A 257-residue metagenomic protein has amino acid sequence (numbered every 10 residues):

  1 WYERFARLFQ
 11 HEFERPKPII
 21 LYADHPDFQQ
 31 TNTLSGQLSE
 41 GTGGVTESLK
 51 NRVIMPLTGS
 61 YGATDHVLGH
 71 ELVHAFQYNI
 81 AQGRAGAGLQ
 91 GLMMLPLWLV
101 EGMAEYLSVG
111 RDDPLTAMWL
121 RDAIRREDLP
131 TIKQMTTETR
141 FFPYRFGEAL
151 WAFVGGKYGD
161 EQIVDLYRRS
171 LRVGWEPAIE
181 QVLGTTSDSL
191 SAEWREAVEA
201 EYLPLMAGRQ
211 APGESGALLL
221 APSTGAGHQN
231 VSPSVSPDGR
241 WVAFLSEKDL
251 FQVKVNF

Functional and structural regions predicted by a protein language model:
W1-P96, D113-L115, K133-M135, W175: Juxtacatalytic substrate-recognition/specificity segment
Y2-F5, W98-L99, M103-D113, R121-D188: Active-site-proximal alpha-helical
R7-R15, G156, D160-Q162, L219-A221: Surface-exposed helix-capping loop/turn segments at secondary-structure junctions
K17, G102, R240: Residue-level detector of short, conserved catalytic/binding motifs and their immediate flanks
Q30, I80, L115, W119 (+2 more regions): Short amphipathic alpha-helical interaction/hinge segments
Y61-D65, L97, R140-Y144, H228: Aromatic-acidic/polar surface patches that form glycan- and anion
E138-F142, D165-F257: Beta/coil-rich, acidic/histidine-enriched accessory regions frequently appended to metallopeptidases
